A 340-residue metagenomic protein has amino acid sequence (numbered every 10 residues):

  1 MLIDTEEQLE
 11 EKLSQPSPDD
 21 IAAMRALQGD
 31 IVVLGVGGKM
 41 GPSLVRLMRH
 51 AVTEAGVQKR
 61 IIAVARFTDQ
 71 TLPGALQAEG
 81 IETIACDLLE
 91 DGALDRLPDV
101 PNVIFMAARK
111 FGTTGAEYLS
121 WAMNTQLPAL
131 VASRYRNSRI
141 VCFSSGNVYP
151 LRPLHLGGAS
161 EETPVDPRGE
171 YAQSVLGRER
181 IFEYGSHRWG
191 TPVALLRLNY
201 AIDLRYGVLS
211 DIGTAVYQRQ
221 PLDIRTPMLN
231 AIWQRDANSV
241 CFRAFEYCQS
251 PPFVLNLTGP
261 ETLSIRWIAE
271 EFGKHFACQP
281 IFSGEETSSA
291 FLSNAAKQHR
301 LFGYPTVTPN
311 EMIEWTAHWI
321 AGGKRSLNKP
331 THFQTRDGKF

Functional and structural regions predicted by a protein language model:
L2-I21, P309-F340: Amphipathic terminal alpha-helices
D30, N102-F105, K110, P128-E170: Conserved Rossmann-fold NAD(P)-dependent oxidoreductase catalytic core, especially the SDR/UDP-sugar
D30-A51: N-terminal Rossmann NAD(P)H-binding glycine-rich loop of SDR-like oxidoreductase domains
P42, F67-T71, A75-M123: NAD(P)H-binding glycine-rich loop region in Rossmannoid oxidoreductase-like domains and their noncatalytic homologs
T53-T71: Conserved glycine-rich Rossmann-like NAD(P)H-binding loop of the short-chain dehydrogenase/reductase
W121-A122, Q126-L127, V148, P153-L195: Catalytic helix-loop patch of NAD(P)-dependent Rossmann-fold dehydrogenases
R168, L176-L229, Q234-D236, F272: NAD(P)-dependent short-chain dehydrogenase/reductase
P227, V240-R243, Y247-A295, D337-G338: Mid/C-terminal beta-alpha module of Rossmann-like enzyme folds, strongest in SDR-family dehydrogenases/epimerases
